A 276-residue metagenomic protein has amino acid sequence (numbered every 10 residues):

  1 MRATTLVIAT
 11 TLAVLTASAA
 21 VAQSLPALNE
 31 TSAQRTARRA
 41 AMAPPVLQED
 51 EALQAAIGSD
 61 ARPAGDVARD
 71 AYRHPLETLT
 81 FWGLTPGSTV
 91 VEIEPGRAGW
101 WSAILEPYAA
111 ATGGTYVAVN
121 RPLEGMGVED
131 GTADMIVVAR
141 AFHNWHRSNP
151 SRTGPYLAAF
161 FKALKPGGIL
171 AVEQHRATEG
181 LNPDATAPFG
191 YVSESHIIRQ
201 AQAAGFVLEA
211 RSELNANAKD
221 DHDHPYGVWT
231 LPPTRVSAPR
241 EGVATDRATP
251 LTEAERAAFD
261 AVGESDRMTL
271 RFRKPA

Functional and structural regions predicted by a protein language model:
L53-P86: Class I SAM-dependent methyltransferase Rossmann-like catalytic core, especially the SAM/SAH-binding loop
T85-R97: Conserved class I S-adenosyl-L-methionine
R97-A111: Conserved SAM-binding loop of SAM-dependent methyltransferases across substrates and taxa, primarily the Class I
M126-V137: A short acidic, Gly/Pro-enriched loop at the edge of an enzyme's catalytic core that lines a small-molecule cofactor
S151-P166: A short glycine-rich, Lys/Arg-flanked "PGG" loop and its adjoining helix->strand segment in the class I
G167-H175: Conserved beta-strand signature within the Rossmann-like core of class I S-adenosyl-L-methionine
N182-R211: Conserved Class I S-adenosyl-L-methionine
L251-A276: C-terminal lobe and adjacent flexible extensions of AdoMet/dcAdoMet transferase-like proteins
